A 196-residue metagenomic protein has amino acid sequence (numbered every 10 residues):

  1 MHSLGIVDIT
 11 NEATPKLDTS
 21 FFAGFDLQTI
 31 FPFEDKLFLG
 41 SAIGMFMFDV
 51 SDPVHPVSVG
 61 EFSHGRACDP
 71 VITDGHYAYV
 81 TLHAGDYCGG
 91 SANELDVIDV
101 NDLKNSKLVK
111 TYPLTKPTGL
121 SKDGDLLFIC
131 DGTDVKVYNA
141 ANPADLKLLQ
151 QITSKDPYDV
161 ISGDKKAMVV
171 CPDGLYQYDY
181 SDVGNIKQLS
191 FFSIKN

Functional and structural regions predicted by a protein language model:
M1-N196: Feature marking well-ordered beta-strand scaffolds used for ligand recognition
